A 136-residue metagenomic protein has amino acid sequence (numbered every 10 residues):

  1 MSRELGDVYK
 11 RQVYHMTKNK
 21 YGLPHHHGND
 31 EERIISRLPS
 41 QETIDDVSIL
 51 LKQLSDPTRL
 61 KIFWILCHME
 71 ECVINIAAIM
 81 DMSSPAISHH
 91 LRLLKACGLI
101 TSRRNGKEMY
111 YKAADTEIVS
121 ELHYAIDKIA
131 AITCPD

Functional and structural regions predicted by a protein language model:
M1-Q12: Single conserved hydrophobic/aromatic residue that forms the stacking wall/gate of nucleotide- or nucleobase-binding
K10-L54: N-terminal leader segment of winged-helix/HTH proteins
P39-S83, M109-T116: N-terminal helix-turn-helix DNA-binding core of bacterial DNA-binding proteins
D46-V47, K112-D136: Conserved segment of winged-helix/HTH DNA-binding domains
R59, H89-H90: Histidine-centered divalent metal-coordination motifs
A78, H89, K95-A96: Alpha-helical residues within the helix-turn-helix
A86: Residues in the helix-turn-helix
K95-N105, K112: Beta-hairpin "wing" of winged helix-turn-helix
